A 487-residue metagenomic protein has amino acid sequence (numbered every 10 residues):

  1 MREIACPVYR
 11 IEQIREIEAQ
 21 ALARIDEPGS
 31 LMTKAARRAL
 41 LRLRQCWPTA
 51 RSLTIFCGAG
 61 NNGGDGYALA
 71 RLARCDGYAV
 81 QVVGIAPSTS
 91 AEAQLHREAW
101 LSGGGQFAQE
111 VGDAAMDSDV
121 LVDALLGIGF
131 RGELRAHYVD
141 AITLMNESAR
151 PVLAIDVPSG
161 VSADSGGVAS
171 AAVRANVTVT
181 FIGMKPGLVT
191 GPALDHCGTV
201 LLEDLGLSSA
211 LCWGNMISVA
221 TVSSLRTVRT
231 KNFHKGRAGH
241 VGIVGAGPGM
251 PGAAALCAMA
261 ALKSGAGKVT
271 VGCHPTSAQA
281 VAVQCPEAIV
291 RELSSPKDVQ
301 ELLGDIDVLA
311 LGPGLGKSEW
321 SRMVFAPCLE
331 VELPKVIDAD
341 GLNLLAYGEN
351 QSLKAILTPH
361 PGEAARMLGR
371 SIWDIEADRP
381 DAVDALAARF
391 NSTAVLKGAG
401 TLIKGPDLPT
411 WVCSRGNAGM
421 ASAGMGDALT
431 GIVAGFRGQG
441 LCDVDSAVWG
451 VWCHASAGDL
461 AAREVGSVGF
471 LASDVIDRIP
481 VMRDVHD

Functional and structural regions predicted by a protein language model:
M1-A86, V177, L188-A339, N343-I356 (+2 more regions): Small-residue (G/A/S/T)-rich helix-start motifs and N-terminal tracts that mark the onset
L41-L125, E133-I155, V324, G348 (+1 more regions): Nucleotide and nucleotide-moiety/phosphate-recognizing core
E92, H137, A171-R174, G424 (+1 more regions): Short acidic-hydrophobic sequence patches enriched in Asp/Glu that either
R97-S102, A171-A172, P192-D195, L386: Short, conserved catalytic or adaptor-binding loops enriched in Gly and charged residues
W100-Q106, G127-G132, A288-S295, G416-G419: Short, structured secondary-structure boundary patches
D119-V120, L125-G214: Internal gly/pro-rich beta-alpha loop/helix module that stabilizes soluble enzyme cofactors or their anionic handles
